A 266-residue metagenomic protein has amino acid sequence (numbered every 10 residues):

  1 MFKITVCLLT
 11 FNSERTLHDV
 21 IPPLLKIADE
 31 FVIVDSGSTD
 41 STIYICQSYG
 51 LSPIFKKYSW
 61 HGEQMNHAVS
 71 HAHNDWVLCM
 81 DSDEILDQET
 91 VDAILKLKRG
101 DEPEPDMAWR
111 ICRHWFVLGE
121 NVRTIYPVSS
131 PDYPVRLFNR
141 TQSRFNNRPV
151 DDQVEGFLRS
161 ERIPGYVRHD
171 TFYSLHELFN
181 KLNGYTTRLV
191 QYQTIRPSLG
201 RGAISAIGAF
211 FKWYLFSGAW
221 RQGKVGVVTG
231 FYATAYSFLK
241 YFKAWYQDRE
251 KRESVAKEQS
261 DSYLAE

Functional and structural regions predicted by a protein language model:
K3-T5, E30: Cell-envelope/extracellular polymer assembly enzymes that use nucleotide-activated donors
C7-I27: Short, well-formed alpha-helical segments that are part of the catalytic scaffolds of diverse glycosyltransferases
H18, D40-Y49, E89: Acidic helix N-cap motif at the loop->helix transition within catalytic regions of sugar-transfer enzymes
P23, I27, D35-Y44, D81: A conserved acidic beta->alpha catalytic loop
D29, I43-H71: Conserved donor nucleotide-binding strand/loop of the catalytic core
S38, S59-W60, E84: Alpha/beta-hydrolase active-site loop signature
K56, M80-S82: Catalytic metal- and UDP-sugar-binding loop of GT-A-like glycosyltransferases, i.e., residues flanking the conserved
E63-V69, W76-M80, D87-K251, Q259 (+1 more regions): Catalytic-site signature of metal-activated, phosphate-bearing donor transferases, centered on the GT-A/GT-A-like
